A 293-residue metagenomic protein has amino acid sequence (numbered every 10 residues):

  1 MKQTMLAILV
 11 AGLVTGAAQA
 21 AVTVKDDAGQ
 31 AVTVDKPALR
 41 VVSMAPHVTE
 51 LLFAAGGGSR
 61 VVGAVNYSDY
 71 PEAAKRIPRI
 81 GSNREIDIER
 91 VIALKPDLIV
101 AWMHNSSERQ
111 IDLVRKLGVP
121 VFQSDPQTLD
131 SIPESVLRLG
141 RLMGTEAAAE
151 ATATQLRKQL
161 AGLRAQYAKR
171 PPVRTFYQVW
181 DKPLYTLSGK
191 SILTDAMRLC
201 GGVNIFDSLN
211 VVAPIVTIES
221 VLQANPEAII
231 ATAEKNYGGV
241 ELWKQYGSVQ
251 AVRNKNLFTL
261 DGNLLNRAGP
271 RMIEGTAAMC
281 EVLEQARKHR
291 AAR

Functional and structural regions predicted by a protein language model:
M5-G16: Bacterial N-terminal signal peptides
Q19-L39: N-terminal hydrophobic or amphipathic helices and topogenic motifs
V24, Q30-A31, D97-L98, W102 (+3 more regions): Extracytoplasmic substrate-binding proteins
K25-G29, I80-E89, N105, L209-I218: Short helix-initiation/N-cap motifs at beta->coil->alpha
L39-L94, L98-H104, I205: A short, structured surface patch at a secondary-structure boundary
A45, M103-H104, V179, L209 (+3 more regions): Short secondary-structure boundary segments
V65, K190-A213, A233, F258-T259: His/Asp/Glu-enriched short active-site or ligand-binding loop at hydrolase and phosphoryl-transfer sites
I88-K95, L117, I215-N225: Short helices/loops that flank or line small-molecule/ion binding pockets
